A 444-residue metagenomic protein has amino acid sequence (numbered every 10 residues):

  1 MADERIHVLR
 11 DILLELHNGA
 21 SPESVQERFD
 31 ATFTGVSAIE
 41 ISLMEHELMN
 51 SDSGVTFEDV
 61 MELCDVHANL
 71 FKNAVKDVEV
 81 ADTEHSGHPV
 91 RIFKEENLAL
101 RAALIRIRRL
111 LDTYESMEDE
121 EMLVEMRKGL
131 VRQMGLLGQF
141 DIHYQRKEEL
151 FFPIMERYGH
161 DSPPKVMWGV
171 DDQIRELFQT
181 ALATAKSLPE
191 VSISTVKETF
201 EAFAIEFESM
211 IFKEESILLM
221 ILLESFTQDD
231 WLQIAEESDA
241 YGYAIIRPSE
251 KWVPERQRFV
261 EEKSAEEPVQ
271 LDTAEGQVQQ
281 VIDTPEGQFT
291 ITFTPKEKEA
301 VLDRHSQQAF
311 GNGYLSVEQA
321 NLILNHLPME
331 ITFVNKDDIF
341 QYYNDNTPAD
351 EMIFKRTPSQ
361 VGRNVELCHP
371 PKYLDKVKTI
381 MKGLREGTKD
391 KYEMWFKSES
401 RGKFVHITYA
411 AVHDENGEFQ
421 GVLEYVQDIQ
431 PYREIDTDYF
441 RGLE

Functional and structural regions predicted by a protein language model:
M1-D141, Q145-F396, K403-V405, E415-V422 (+1 more regions): Small-residue-biased structural context
